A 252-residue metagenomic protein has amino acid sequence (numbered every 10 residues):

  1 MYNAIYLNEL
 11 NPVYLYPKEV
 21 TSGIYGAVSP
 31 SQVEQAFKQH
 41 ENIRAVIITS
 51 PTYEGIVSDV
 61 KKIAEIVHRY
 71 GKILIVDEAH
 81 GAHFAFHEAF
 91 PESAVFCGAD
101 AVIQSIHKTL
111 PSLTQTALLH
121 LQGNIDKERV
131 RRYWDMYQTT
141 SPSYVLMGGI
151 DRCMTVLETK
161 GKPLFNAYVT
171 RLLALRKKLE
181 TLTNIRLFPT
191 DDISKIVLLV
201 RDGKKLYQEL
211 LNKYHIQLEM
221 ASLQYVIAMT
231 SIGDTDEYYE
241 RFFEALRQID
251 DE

Functional and structural regions predicted by a protein language model:
M1-F188, V200: Conserved PLP-enzyme active-site core in the AAT-like
A174-E252: Conserved C-terminal alpha-helix-loop-beta "cap" of PLP-dependent enzymes that closes/shapes the active-site mouth
